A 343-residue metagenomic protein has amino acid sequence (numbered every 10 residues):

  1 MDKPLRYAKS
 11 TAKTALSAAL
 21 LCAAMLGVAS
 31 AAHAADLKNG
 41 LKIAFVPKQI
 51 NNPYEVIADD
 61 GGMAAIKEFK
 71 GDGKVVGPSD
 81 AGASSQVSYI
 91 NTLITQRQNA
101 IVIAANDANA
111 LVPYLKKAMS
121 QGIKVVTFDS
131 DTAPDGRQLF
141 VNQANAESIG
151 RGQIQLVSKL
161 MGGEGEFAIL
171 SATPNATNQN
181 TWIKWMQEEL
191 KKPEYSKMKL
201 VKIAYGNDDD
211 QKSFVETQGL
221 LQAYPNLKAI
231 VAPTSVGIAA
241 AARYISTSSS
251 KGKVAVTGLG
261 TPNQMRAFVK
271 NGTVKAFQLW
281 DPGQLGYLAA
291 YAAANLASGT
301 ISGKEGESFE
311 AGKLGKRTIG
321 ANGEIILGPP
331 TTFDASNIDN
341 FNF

Functional and structural regions predicted by a protein language model:
D2-A19: Bacterial N-terminal signal peptides that target proteins for export
L37-K38, Q86, V141-F167, T181 (+3 more regions): Hydrophobic alpha-helical segments within soluble ligand-binding/sensing domains
N39, P174-N178, E188-K191, A292-F343: Hinge/cleft segment of the Venus flytrap/periplasmic-binding protein
G40-F69, K74-I90, Q96-Q98, A104-A108 (+2 more regions): Extracytoplasmic "Venus flytrap"
Y54-F69, I149-Q153, T177-K197, K212 (+2 more regions): Short, solvent-exposed amphipathic alpha-helices that sit in or adjacent to ligand/effector-binding or catalytic
K67-D80, E166-I169, K191-D208: Short beta-strand elements in bilobed, periplasmic/extracellular small-molecule ligand-binding domains
I103-M119, M186, K202, G206-F268: Hydrophobic alpha-helical
N109-S148, L156-K159, E166, A172 (+2 more regions): Flexible loop/hinge segments that line or gate small-molecule binding clefts
